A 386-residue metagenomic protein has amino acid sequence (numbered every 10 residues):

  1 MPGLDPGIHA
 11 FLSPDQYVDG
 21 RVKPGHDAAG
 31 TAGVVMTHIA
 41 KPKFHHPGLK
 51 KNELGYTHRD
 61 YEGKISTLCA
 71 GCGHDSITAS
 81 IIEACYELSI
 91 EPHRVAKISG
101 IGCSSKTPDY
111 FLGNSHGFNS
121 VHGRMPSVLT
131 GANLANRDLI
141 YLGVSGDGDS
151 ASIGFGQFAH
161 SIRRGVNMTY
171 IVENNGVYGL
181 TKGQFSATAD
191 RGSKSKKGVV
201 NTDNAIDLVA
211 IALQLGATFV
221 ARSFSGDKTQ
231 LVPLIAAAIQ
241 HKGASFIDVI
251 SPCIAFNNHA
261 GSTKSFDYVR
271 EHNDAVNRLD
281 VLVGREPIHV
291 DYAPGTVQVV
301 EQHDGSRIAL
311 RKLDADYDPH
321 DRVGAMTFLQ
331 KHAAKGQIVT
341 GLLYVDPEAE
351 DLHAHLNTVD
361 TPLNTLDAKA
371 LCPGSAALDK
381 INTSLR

Functional and structural regions predicted by a protein language model:
P6-G7, G25, A29: A cross-taxon signal for low-complexity, glycine/charged-rich
M36-L139, T361-R386: Thiamine diphosphate
T37-L54, A255-R386: Flexible, low-complexity linker and terminal segments
A70, G143-S145, F219-F224: Short catalytic-loop micro-motif centered on adjacent basic/acidic residues
D75-S80, P92, G123, S127 (+9 more regions): Conserved active-site and cofactor/substrate-binding residues in soluble primary-metabolism enzymes
I101-G179, V232: Thiamine diphosphate
I153, H160-M168, E173, V177-P319: Glycine-rich ThDP/TPP pyrophosphate-binding loop and its adjacent helix/strand module within ThDP-dependent enzymes
